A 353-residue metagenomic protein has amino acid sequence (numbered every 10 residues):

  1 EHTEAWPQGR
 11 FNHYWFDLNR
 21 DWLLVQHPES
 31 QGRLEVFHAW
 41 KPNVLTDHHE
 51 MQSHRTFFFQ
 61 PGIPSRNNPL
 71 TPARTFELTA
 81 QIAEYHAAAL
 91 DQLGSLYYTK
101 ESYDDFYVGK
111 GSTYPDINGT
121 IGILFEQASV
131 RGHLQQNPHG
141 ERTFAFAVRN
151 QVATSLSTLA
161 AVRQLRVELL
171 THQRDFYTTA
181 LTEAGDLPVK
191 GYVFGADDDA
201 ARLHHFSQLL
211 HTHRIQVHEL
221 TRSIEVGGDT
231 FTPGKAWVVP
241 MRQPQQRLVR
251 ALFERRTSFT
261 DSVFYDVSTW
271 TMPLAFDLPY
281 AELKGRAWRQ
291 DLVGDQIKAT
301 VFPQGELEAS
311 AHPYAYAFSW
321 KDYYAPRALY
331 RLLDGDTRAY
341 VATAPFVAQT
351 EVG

Functional and structural regions predicted by a protein language model:
E1: Carboxylate/His-rich catalytic cores and anion/metal-binding grooves
E4-R10: Scaffold signal of the M16-like zinc-metallopeptidase fold and its non-catalytic homologs
F11-Y14, R20-D21, Q26-P28, G32 (+6 more regions): Intrinsic-disorder/low-complexity accessory segments
E50: Detector for the c-type heme attachment site
